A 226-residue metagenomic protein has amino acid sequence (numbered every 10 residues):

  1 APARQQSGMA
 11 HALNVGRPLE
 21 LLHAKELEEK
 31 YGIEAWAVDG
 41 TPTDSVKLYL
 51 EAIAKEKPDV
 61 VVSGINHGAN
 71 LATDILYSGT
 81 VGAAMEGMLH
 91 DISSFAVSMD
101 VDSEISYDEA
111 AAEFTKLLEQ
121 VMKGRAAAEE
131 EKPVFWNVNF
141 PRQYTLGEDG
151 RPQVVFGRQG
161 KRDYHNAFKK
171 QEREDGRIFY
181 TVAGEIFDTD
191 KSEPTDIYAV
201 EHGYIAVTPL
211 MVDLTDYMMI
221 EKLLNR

Functional and structural regions predicted by a protein language model:
A1, S63-N66, V97-S98, V138-P141 (+1 more regions): Short beta-strand segments
A1-A52, E56-K57: A cross-family phosphate/adenosyl-ligand binding-site feature
Q5, T41-P42, N66-A69, Q143 (+1 more regions): Short glycine-rich anion-binding loops that position phosphate/pyrophosphate groups of nucleotides and phosphorylated
Y49-K55, G82-S93: Alpha-helix C-terminal capping segments
V60: Short, Asp-centered acidic motifs that coordinate Mg2+ and/or phosphate in catalytic or ligand-binding sites
A69-S78: Glycine/threonine-rich flexible loop motifs
M88-A110: Glycine-rich phosphate/pyrophosphate-binding loops and their adjacent beta-strand/loop elements at enzyme active sites
D108-R226: Electrostatically charged, flexible surface regions
